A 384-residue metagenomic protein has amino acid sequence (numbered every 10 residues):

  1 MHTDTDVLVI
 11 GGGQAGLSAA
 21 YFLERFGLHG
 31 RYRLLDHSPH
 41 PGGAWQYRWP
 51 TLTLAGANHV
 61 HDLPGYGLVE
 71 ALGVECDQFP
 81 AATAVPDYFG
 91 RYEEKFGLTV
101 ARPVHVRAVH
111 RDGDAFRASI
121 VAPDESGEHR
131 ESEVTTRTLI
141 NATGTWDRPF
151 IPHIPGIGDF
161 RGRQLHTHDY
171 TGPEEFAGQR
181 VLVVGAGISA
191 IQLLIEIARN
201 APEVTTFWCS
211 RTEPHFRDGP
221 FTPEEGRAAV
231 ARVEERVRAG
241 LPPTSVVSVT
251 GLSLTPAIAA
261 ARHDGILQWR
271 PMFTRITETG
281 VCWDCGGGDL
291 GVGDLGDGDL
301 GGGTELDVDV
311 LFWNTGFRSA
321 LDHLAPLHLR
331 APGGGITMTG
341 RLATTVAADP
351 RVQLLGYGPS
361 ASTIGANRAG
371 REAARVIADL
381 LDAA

Functional and structural regions predicted by a protein language model:
M1-S38, G43-Q46, T51, D77-A384: Flavin (primarily FAD) cofactor-binding/catalytic cores of flavoenzymes
H40-V69: Redox-cofactor-proximal catalytic regions of oxidoreductases
E70-E75: A short acidic, helix-capping loop that chelates divalent metal ions and anchors anionic groups
